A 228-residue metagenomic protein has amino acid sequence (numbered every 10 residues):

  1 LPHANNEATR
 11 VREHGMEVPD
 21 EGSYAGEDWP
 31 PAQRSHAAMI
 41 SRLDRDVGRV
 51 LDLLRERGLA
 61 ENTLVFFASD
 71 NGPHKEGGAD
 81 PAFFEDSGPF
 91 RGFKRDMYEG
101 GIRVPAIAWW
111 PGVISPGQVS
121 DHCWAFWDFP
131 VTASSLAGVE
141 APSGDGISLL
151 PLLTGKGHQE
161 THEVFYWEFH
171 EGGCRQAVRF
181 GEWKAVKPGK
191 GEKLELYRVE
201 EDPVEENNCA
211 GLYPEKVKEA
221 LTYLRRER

Functional and structural regions predicted by a protein language model:
L1, I40, V47, L54 (+5 more regions): Beta-strand elements within well-structured catalytic alpha/beta cores of enzymes that handle phosphate/sulfate esters
L1-W29, D202: A hydrophobic, helix-centered structural microdomain
E7-R10, G15-V18, D52-V113: Histidine-centered active-site microenvironments of extracellular/periplasmic hydrolases and transferases
D20-T63, D80: A long, amphipathic alpha-helix that forms part of the scaffold/cap immediately adjacent to metal-dependent active
G26-A37, P116-V119, E206, A210 (+1 more regions): Active-site oxyanion-binding pockets that recognize sulfate/phosphate
R34, S41-G48, W124-V131, G144-I147 (+3 more regions): A structural signal for well-ordered alpha-helical segments within the folded catalytic domains of diverse enzymes
R49-N62, S135-S143, R225-R228: Surface-exposed helix-capping loop/turn segments at secondary-structure junctions
P73-E99, V113-Q118, H122, F126-V199 (+1 more regions): C-terminal cap/loop subdomain of S1 sulfatases and analogous C-terminal strand-loop tails that border
